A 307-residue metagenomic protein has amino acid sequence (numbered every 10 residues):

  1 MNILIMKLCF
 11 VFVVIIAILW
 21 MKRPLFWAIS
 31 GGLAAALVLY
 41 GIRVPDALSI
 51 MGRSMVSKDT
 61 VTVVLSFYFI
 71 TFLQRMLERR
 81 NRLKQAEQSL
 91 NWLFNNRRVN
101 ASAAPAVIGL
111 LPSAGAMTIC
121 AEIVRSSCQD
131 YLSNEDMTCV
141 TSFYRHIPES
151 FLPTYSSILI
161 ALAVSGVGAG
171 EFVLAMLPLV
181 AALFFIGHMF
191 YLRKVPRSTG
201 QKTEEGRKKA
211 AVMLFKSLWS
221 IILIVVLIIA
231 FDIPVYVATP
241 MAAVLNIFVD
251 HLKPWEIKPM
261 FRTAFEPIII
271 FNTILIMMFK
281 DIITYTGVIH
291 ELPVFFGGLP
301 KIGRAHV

Functional and structural regions predicted by a protein language model:
M1-V56, T60-T62, H188-T284, V288-E291: Hydrophobic transmembrane alpha-helices of multi-pass small-molecule transporters
G31, L65-S66, M117, E149-S157 (+1 more regions): Alpha-helical transmembrane segments and their lipid-water interface positions in multi-pass membrane proteins
G32-A36, P105, R145, P178-L183 (+1 more regions): Transmembrane alpha-helical core residues of multi-pass small-molecule transporters, especially secondary transporters
D46-S126, L252-H306: Membrane-embedded alpha-helical segments and adjacent helix-loop junctions characteristic of multi-pass solute
D59-F67, A106, G170-F184, F231-Y236 (+1 more regions): Alpha-helical transmembrane segments
F67-R75, A182-F185, P240-L245: Hydrophobic cores of alpha-helical transmembrane segments in multi-pass inner/ER membrane proteins, independent
N96-E171, A175, R304-H306: Hydrophobic transmembrane alpha-helices that form the pore/transport pathway of multi-pass ion and small-solute
Q129-L132, L162-K208: Juxtamembrane and boundary regions of transmembrane helices in multi-pass small-molecule transporters and channels
